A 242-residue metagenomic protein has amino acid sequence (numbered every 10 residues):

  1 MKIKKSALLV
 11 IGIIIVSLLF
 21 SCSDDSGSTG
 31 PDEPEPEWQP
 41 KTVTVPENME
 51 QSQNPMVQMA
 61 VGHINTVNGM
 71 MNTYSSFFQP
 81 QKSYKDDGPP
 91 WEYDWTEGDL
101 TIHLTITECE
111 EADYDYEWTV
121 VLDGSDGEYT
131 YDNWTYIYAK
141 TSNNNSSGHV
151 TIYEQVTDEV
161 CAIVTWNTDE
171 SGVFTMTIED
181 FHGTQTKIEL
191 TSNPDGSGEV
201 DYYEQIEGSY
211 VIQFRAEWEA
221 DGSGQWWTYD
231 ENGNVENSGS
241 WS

Functional and structural regions predicted by a protein language model:
M1-S21: Sec-dependent bacterial lipoprotein signal peptides
F20-Y114: N-terminal "mature head" segments of proteins
K85-D94, D113-V121, N144-T151, S171-M176 (+2 more regions): Short, hydrophobic/aromatic-rich segments at coil-to-beta transitions
T96-G98, E111-A112, V121-G127, Y153-T157 (+4 more regions): Short, flexible beta-strand-to-coil junctions
G98-D132, N143-N144: Generic signature of mature, soluble extracytoplasmic domains
T107-A112, K140-N143, T168-E170, S192-D195 (+2 more regions): A short, sequence-level motif marking secondary-structure junctions
D126-D201: Short helix-loop boundary/capping segments
I178-S242: Short, surface-exposed interaction patches in beta-rich subdomains that mediate adhesion/assembly near membranes
